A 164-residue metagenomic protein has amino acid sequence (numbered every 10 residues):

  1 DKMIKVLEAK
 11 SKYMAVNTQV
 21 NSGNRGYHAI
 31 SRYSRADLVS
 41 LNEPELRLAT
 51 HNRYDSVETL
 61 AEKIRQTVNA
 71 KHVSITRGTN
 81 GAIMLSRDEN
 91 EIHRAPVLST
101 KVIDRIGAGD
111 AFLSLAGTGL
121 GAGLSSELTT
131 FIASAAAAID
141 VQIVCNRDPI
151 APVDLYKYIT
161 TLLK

Functional and structural regions predicted by a protein language model:
K2-I92: Conserved phosphate/ATP/ADP-binding segment of small-molecule kinases
K71, L98-L162: Conserved post-catalytic alpha-helical subdomain immediately downstream of the catalytic base and nucleotide-binding
R77, L162-L163: C-terminal catalytic "cap/lid" subdomain
E89-K101: Glycine/charged-rich beta-loop-alpha catalytic/anionic-binding loops adjacent to active sites
